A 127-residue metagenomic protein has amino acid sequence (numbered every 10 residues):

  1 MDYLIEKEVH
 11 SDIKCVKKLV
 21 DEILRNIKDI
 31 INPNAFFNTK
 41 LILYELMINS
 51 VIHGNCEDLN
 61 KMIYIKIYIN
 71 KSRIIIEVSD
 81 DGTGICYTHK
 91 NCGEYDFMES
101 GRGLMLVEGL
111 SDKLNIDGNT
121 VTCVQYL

Functional and structural regions predicted by a protein language model:
M1-S11, G109-L127: Flexible, glycine-/charge-rich segments associated with ATP-binding catalytic modules
V20-Y44, I48, F97: Conserved short strand/loop->alpha-helix "switch" segment adjacent to the catalytic nucleotide/phosphoryl-transfer site
N49, H53: Conserved N-box asparagine in the HATPase_c
G54-L59: A short, flexible helix-to-loop-to-beta junction within the catalytic ATP-binding CA
N60-I67: A conserved short beta-strand within the histidine kinase catalytic ATPase domain
I69-I76: Short beta-strand-loop-beta element adjacent to the nucleotide/active-site pocket used for signaling
E77-S100: Glycine-rich/acidic phosphate-handling loop/turn and adjacent ATP-lid/helix of nucleotide-binding kinase/ATPase domains
M98-S111: Glycine-rich phosphate-binding loop
